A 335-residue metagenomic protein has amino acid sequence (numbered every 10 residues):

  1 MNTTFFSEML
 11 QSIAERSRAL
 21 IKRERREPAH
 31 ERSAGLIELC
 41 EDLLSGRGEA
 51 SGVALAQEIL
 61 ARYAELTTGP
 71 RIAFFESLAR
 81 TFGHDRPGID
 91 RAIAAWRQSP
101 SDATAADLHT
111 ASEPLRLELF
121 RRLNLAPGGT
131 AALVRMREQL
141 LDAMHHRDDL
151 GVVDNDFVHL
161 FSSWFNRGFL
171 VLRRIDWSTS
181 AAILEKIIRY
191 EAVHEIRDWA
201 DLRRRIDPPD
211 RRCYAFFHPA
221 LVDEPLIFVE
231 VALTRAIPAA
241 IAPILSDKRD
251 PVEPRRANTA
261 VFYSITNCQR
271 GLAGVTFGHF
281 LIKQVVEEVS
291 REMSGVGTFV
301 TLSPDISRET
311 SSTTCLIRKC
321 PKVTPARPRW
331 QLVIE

Functional and structural regions predicted by a protein language model:
M1-E335: Extended, composition-driven regions rather than compact fold-specific motifs
